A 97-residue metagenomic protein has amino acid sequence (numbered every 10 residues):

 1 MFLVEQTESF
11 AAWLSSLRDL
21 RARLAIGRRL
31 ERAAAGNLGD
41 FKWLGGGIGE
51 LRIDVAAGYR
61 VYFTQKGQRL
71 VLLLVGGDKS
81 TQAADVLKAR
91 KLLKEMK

Functional and structural regions predicted by a protein language model:
M1-G47: N-terminal first-folded block
L3-V4, A12, R23, G27 (+3 more regions): Enriched for short, Lys/Arg-rich terminal
W43-A57: Active-site metal-binding core of divalent-cation-utilizing nuclease and nuclease-like domains
